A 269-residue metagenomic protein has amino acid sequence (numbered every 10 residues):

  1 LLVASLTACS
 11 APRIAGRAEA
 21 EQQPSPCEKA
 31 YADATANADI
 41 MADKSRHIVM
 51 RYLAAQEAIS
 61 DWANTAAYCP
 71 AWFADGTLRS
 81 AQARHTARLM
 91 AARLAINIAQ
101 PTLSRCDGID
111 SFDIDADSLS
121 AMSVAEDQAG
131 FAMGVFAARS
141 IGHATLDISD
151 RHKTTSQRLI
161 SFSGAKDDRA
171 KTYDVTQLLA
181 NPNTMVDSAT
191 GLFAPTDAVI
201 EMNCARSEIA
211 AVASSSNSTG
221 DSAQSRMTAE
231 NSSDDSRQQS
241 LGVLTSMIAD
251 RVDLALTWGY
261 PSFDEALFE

Functional and structural regions predicted by a protein language model:
L1-L2: Sec-dependent N-terminal signal peptides
S5-A8: C-terminal motif of bacterial Sec signal peptides marking the signal peptidase cleavage site
S10-E269: All-alpha RGS (Regulator of G-protein Signaling) helical domain and cognate RGS-like helical scaffolds
